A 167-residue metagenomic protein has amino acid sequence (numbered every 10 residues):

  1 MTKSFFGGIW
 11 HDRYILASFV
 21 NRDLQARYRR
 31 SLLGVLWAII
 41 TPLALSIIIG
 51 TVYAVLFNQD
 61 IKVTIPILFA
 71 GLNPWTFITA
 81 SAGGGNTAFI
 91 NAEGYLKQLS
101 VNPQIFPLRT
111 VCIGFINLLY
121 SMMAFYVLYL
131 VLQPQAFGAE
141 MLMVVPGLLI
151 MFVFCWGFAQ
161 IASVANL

Functional and structural regions predicted by a protein language model:
M1-L167: Hydrophobic transmembrane alpha-helices and immediately adjacent juxtamembrane helices of multi-pass inner-membrane
